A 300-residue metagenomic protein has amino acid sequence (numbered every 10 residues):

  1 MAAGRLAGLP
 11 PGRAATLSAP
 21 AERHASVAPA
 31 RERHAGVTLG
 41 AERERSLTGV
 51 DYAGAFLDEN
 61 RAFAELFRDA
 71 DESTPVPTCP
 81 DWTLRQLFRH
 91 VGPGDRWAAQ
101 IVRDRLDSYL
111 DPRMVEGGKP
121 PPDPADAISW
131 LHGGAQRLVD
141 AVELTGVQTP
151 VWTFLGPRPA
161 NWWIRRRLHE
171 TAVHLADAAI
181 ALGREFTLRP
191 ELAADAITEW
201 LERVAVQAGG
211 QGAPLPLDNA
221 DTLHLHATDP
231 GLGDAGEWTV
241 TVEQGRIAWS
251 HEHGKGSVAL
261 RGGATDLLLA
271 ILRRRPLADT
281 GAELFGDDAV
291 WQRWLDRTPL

Functional and structural regions predicted by a protein language model:
M1-A35: Compositionally biased, low-complexity flexible segments
T38-V50, P93-T153, R184-I197, V204 (+1 more regions): Short, helix-capping/interhelical loops that line the mouth of catalytic, cofactor-, or ligand-binding pockets
G40-R89, A98-Q100, P121-P122: An N-terminal domain-cap segment
F56-F63, L87-A98, P124, I128-T145 (+1 more regions): Alpha-helical transition-metal enzyme core signature, strongest for iron centers
D71-D111, L155-Q211, L267: Short, contiguous alpha-helical
E199-V240: A glycine-rich beta-turn/hairpin centered on an aromatic-Pro dipeptide
T228-A264: Acidic/His-leaning functional-site neighborhoods
H253-L300: C-terminal interaction segments
